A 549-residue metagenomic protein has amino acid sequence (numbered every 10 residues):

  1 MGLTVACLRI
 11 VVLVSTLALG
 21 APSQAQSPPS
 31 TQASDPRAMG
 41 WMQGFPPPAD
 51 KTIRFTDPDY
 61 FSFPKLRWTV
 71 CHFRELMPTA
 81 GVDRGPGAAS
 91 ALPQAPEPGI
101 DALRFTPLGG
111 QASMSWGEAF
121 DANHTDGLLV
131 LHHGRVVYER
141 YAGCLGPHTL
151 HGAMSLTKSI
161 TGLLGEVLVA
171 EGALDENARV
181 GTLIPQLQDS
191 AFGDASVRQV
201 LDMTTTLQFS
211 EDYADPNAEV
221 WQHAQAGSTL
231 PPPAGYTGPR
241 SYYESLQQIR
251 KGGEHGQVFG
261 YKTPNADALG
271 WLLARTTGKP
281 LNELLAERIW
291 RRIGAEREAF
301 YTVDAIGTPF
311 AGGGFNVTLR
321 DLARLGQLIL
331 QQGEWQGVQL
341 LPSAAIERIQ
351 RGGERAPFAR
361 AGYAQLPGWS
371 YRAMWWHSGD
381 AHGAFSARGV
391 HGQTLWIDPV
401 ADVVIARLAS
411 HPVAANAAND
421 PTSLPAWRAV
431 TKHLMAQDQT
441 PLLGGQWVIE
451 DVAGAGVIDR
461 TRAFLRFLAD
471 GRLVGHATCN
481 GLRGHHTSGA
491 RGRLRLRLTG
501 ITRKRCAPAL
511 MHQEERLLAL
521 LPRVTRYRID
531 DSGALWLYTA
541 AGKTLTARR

Functional and structural regions predicted by a protein language model:
P22-L145, D202, T206, Q247 (+1 more regions): N-terminal leader/targeting segments and the immediately adjacent pre-domain N-terminus
E118-L129, A142-A173, N177-A191, A195 (+2 more regions): Short active-site loop at a secondary-structure junction that contains or immediately precedes the catalytic residue(s)
G134, G152-N177, V200, L269-L273 (+2 more regions): Active-site SXXK
R135-R140, G181-T182, P216-H255, P280-E298: Short, charged, amphipathic alpha-helices and their helix-cap/turn boundaries
P147, A170-D212, Q248-R250, P264 (+2 more regions): Active-site helix/loop module of the DD-peptidase/beta-lactamase fold, centered on the serine-lysine SxxK catalytic
M203, P264-L272, G313-E334, Q393-A409: Active-site-proximal alpha-helical segments within enzyme catalytic domains
E296-A299, Q350-V404: Active-site Gly/Thr loop motif
Q439-R549: Lipid interaction determinants
